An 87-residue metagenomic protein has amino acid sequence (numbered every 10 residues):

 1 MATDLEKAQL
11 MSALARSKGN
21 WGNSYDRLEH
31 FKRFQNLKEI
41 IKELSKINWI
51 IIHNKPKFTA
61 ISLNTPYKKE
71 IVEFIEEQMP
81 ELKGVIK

Functional and structural regions predicted by a protein language model:
A2-F31: Short amphipathic alpha-helical interface segments
L5-K7, L37, K68: Short amphipathic alpha-helical segments that mediate assembly, nucleic-acid/protein binding, or membrane association
F31-I47: Short amphipathic alpha-helical interaction segments
S45-K55: A short, conserved structural fragment
K57-L63: Minor-groove-contacting beta-hairpin "wing" of winged helix-turn-helix DNA-binding domains
P66-K87: Short, amphipathic alpha-helical interaction segments positioned at domain boundaries
